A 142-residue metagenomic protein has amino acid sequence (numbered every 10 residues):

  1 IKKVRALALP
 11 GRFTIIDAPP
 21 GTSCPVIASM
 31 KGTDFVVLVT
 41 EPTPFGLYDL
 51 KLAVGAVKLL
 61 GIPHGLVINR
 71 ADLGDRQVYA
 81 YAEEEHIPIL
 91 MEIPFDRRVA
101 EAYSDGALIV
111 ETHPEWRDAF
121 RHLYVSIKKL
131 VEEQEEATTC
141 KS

Functional and structural regions predicted by a protein language model:
K3, P25, D49-L52, A119: Well-ordered alpha-helical segments embedded in enzymatic catalytic cores
K3-V26: Switch II (G3) loop of P-loop NTPases
I16, L38, L66-V67: Structural beta-sheet core signal
P20, P44, D72: Short, glycine/acidic-enriched loop or turn micro-motifs at the edges of active sites
S23-P44, L50: Inter-motif core of Ras-like GTPase G domains
G46-K51, A100-Y103: Short, charged, surface-exposed secondary-structure boundary motifs
A56-S142: C-terminal lobe/tail of nucleotide-utilizing enzymes
